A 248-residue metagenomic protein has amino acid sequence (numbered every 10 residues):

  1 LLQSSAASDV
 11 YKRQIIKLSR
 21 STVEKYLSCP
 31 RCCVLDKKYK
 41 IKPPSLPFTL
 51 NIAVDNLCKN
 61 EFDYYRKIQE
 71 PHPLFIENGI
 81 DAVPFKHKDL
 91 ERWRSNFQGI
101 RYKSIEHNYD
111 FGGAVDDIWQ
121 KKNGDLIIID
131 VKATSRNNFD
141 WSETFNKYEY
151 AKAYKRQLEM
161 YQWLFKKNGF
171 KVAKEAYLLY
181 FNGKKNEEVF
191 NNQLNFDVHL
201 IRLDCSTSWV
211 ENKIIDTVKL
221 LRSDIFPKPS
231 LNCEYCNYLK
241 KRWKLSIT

Functional and structural regions predicted by a protein language model:
L1-A7, Y11: Single conserved hydrophobic/aromatic residue that forms the stacking wall/gate of nucleotide- or nucleobase-binding
Q3, V54, C58, Y154-Q157: Hydrophobic (often cysteine-bearing) scaffold residues that line and stabilize catalytic clefts of nucleotide/cofactor
S8, Y26-K40, G183-F190: Short, compositionally biased low-complexity segments
Q14, L18-T22: Short acidic, Pro/Gly- and aromatic-enriched capping/linker segments at domain boundaries
S28-C32, K38-P43, V54-D63, K67-H72 (+8 more regions): Accessory terminal regions of nucleic-acid processing enzymes
W93-N212: Mg2+/Mn2+-dependent nuclease catalytic core
